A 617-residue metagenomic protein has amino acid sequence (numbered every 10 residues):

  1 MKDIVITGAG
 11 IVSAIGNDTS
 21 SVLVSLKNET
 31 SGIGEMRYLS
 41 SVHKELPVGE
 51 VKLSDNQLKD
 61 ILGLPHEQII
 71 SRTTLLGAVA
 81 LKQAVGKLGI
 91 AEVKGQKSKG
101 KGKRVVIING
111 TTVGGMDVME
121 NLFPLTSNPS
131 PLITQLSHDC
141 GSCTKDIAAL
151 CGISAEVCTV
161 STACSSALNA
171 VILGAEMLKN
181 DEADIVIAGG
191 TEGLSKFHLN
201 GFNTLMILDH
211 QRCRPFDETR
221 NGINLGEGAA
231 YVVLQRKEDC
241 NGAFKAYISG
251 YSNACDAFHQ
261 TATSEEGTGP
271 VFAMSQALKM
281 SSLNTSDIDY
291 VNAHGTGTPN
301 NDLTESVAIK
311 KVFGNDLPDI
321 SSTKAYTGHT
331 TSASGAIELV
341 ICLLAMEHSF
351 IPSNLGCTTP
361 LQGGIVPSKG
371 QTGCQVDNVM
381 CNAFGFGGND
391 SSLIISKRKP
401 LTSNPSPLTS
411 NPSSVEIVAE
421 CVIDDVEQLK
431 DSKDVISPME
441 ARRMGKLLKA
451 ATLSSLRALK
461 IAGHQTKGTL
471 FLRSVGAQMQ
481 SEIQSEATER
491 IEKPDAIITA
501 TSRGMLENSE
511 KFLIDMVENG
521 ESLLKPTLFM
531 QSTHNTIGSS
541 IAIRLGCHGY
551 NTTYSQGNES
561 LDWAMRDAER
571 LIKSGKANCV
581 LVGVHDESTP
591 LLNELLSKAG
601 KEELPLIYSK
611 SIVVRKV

Functional and structural regions predicted by a protein language model:
M1-V93, K103-A155, E176, S195 (+10 more regions): Conserved "HGTGT" condensation-loop signature of ketosynthase/thiolase-family condensing enzymes that catalyze
L88-G89, D181-I185: Secondary-structure transition into beta-strands, especially the periplasmic turns and strand N-termini that construct
G95-K97: Leucine-centric amphipathic alpha-helical interface motifs
E156-T162, D184-G190, C579-H585: A short, small-residue-rich loop immediately preceding and capping a beta-strand
A167: Short conserved active-site loop signatures built around small residues
A170: Active-site histidine-anchored catalytic micro-motif
